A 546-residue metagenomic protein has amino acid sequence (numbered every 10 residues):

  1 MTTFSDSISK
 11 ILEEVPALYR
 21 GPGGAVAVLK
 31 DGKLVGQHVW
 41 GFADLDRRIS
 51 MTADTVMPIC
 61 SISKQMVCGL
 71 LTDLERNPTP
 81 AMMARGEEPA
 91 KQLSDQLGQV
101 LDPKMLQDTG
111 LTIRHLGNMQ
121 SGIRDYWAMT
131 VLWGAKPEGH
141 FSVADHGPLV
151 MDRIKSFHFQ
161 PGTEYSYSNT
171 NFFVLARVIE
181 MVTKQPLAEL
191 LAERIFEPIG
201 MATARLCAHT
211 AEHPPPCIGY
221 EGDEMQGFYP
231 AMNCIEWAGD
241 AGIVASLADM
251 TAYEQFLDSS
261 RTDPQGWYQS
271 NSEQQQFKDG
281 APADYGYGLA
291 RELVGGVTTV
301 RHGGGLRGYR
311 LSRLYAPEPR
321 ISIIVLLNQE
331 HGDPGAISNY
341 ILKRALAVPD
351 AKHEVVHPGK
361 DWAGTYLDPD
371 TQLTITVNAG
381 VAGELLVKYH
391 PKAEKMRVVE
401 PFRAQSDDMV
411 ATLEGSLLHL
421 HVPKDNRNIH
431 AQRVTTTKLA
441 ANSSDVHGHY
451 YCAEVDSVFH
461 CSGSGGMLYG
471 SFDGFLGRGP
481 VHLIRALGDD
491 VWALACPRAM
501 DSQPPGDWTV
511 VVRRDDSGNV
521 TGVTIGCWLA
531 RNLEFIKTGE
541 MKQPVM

Functional and structural regions predicted by a protein language model:
T2-I59, R76-D95, Q99, D152-S156: Short, conserved catalytic-motif segment at the N-terminal edge
T2-W40, D54, Q185, A192 (+1 more regions): Catalytic loop of the DD-peptidase/beta-lactamase superfamily, centered on the K-T-G motif and neighboring
G23, E88-Q96, D108-T112, P186-L190 (+1 more regions): Alpha-helix N-cap and coil->helix boundary residues
K33-L34, W40, D44, Q107-Y315: Short, surface-exposed loop or secondary-structure junction motifs that flank catalytic or metal-binding residues
M57-C60, Y165-Y167: Catalytic tyrosine of NAD(P)H-dependent dehydrogenase/reductases that use a Tyr as the general acid/base
V67: Active/ligand-binding-proximal structured segments within catalytic/core domains that scaffold catalytic residues
L70-T72, L191: Active-site-flanking alpha-helical
